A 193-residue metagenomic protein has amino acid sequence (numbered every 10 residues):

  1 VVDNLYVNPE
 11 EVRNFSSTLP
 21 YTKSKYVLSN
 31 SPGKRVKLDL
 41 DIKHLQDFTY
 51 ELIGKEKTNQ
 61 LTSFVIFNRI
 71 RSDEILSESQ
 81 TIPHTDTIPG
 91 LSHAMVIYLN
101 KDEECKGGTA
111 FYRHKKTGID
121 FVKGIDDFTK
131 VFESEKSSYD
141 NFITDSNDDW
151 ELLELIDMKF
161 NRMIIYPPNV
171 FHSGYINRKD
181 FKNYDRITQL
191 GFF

Functional and structural regions predicted by a protein language model:
V1-I165, N169-F193: Fe(II)/2-oxoglutarate oxygenase catalytic core
